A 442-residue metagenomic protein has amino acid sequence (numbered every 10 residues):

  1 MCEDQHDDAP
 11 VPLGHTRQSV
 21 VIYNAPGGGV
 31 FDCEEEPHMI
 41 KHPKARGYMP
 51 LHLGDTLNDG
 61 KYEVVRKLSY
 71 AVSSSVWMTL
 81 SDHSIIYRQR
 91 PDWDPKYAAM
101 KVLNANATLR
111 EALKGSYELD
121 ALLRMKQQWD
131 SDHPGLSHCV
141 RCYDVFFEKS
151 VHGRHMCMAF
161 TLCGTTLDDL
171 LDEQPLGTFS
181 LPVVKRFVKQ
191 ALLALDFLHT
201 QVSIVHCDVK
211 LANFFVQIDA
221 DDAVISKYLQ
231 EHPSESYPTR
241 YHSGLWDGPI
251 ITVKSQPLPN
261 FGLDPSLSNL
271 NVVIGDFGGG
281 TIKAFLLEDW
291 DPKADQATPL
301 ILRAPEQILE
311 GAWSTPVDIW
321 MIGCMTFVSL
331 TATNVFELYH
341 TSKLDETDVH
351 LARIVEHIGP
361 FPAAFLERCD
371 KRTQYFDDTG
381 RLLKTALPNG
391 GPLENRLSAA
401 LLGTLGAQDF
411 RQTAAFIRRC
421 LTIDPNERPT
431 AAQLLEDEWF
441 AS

Functional and structural regions predicted by a protein language model:
M1-S442: Intrinsically disordered, low-complexity regulatory segments of kinases
